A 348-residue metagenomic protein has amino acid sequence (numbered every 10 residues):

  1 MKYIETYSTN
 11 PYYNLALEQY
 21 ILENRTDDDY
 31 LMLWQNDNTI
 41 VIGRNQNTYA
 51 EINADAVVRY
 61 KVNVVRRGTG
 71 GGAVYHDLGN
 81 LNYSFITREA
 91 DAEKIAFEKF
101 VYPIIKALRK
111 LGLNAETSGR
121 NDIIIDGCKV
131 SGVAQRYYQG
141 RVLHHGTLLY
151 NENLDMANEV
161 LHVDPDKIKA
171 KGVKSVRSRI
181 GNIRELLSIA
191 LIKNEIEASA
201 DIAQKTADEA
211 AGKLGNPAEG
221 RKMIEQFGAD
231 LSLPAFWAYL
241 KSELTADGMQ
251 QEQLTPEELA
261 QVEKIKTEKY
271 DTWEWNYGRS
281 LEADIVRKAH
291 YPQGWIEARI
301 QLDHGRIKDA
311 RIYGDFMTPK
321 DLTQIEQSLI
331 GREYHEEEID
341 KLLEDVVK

Functional and structural regions predicted by a protein language model:
M1-I95, A211-L214: N-terminal lobe of the biotin/lipoate ligase/transferase fold
N80-N121: Contiguous, small/hydrophobic- and glycine-enriched helical/loop subdomains that border and often "cap" functional
G112-R120, A246-Q261, E336-D340: Flexible, glycine/charged-enriched surface loops at secondary-structure junctions
L113-T117, I123-I180: Internal, well-ordered alpha/beta segment that forms a basic, Gly-enriched binding/recognition surface
N158, K167-I192, I224-E252: A conserved active-site cap/scaffold subdomain adjacent to cofactor or substrate pockets
I180-I183, L302, R306-K348: Active-site- and interface-proximal helix/loop "cap" or "latch" segments in soluble metabolic and energy-transducing
I189-A229: Intrinsically disordered, low-complexity terminal tails and inter-domain linkers enriched for S/T/G/P/D/E
P256-D303: Structured beta-strand/loop patches that form or line metal/cofactor-binding pockets in enzymes
